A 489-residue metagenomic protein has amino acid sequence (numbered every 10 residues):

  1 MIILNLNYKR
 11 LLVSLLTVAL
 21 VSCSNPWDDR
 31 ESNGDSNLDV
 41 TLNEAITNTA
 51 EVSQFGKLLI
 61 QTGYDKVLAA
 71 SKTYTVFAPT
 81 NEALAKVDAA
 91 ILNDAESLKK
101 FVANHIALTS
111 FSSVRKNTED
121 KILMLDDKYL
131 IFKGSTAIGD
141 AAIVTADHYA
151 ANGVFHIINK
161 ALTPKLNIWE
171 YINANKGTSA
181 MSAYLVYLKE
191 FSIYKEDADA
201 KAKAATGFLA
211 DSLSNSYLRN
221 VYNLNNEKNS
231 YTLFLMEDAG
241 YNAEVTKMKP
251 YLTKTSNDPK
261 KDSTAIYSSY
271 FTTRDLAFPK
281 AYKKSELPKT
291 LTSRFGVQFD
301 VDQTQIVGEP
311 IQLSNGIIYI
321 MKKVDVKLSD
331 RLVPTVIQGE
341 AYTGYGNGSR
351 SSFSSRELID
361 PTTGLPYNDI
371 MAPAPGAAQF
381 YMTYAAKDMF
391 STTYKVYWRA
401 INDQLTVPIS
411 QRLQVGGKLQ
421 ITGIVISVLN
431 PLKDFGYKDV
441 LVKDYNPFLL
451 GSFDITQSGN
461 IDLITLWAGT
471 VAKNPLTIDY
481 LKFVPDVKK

Functional and structural regions predicted by a protein language model:
M1-C23: Sec-dependent bacterial lipoprotein signal peptides
R10, C23-K489: Mature, structured domains of secreted/extracytosolic soluble proteins
